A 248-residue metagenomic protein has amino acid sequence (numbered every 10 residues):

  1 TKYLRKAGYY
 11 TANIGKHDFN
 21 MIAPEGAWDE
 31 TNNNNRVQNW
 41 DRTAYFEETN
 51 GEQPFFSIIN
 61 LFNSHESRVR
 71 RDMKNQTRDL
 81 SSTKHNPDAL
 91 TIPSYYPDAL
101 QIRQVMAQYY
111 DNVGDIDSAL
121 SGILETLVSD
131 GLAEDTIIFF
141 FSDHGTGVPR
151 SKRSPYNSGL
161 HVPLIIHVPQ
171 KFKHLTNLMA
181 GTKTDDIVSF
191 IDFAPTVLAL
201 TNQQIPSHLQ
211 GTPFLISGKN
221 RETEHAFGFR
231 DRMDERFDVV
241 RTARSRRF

Functional and structural regions predicted by a protein language model:
T1-F248: Formylglycine-dependent sulfatase
